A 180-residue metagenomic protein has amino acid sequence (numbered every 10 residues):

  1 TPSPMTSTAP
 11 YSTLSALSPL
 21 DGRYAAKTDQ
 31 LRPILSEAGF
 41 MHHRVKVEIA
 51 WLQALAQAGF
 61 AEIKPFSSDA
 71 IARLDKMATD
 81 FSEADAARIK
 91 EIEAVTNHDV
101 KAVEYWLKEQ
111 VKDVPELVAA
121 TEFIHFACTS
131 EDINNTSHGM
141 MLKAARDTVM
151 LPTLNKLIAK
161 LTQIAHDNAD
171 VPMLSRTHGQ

Functional and structural regions predicted by a protein language model:
T1-M5: Low-complexity proline/serine/threonine-rich segments in eukaryotic and viral proteins
T6-Q180: A helix-coil-helix interface module used to build multimeric assemblies and to scaffold catalytic/cofactor sites
